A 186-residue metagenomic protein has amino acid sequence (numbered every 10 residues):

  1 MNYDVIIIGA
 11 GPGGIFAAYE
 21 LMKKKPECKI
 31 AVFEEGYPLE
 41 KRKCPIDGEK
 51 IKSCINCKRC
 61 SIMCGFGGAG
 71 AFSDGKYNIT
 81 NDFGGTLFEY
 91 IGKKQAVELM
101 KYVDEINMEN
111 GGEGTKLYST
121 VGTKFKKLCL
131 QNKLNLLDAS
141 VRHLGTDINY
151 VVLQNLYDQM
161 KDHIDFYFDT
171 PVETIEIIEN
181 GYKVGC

Functional and structural regions predicted by a protein language model:
M1-G13, A31-F33: Beta1/beta-strand and adjacent pyrophosphate-binding region of the FAD-binding site in flavoprotein oxidoreductases
Y3, P26-K29, Y182: Nucleotide donor/acceptor-binding cores
A18, M22: Gly/Ala-rich phosphate-binding loop of Rossmann-like dinucleotide-binding domains, activating on the conserved
E27-E34, L39: Short beta-strand "acidic-cap" motif of Rossmann-like dinucleotide-binding folds
I30, L136, F166-F168: Generic structural signal for residues in well-ordered beta-strands
P38-R42, I46-H163: Conserved N-terminal/central alpha/beta ligand/cofactor-binding core
A71-F72, Y167, G185: A general beta-strand register signal
L144, F168-Y182: A conserved short coil-to-beta-strand element within the FAD-binding core of flavoproteins
